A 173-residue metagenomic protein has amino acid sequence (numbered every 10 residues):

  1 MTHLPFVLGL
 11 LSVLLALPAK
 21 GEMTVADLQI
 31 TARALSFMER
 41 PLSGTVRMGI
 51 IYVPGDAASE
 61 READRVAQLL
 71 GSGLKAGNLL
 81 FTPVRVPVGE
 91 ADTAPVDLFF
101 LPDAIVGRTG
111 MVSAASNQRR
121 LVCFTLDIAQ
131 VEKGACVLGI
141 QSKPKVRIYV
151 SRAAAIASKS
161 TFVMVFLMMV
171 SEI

Functional and structural regions predicted by a protein language model:
T2, L17-I173: Short hydrophobic alpha-helices and adjacent helix-cap/hinge residues
P5-A16: Bacterial N-terminal signal peptides
